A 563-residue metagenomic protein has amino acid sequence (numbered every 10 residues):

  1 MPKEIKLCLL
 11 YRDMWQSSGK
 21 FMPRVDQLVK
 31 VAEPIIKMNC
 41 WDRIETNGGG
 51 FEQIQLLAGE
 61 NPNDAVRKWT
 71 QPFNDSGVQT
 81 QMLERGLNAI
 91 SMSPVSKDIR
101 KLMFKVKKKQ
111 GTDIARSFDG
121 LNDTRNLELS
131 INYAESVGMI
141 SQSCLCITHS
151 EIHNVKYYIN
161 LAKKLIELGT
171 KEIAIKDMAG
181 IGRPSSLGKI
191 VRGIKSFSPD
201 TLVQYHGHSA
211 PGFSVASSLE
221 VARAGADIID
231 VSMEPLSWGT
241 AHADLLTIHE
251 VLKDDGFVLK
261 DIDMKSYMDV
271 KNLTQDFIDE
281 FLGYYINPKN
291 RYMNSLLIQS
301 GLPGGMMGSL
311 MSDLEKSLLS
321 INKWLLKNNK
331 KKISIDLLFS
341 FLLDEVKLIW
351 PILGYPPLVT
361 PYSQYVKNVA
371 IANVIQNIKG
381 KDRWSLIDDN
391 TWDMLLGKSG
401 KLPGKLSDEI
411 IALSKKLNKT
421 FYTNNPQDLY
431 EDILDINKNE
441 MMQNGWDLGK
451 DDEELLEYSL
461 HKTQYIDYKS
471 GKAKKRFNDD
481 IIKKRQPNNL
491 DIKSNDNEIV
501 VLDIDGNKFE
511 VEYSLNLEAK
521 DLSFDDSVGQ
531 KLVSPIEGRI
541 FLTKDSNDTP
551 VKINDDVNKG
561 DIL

Functional and structural regions predicted by a protein language model:
I5-D13, G19, D42-T46, V78-R85 (+5 more regions): Hydrophobic faces of well-ordered beta-strands that scaffold small-molecule active sites in alpha/beta enzyme cores
R12-W15, I36-I54, K289-L297, G301-D525: Terminal or standalone catalytic/regulatory effector modules within metabolic enzymes and repeat proteins
E33, D42-R43, N47-K163, G180-P184: Active-site beta->alpha loop and helix N-cap motifs at the rims of alpha/beta catalytic domains
V66-N74, E128-G138, G188-P199, H249 (+3 more regions): Surface-exposed amphipathic alpha-helices with a cationic face
S117, D177, A224-A243: Glycine-rich phosphate-binding active-site loops on the catalytic face of alpha/beta enzymes
H153-L165, P211-D227: Catalytic cores of alpha/beta
S237-I262, D269: C-terminal helical cap(s) of enzyme catalytic domains, especially alpha/beta-barrels
E518-D548, D556, I562: Short beta-strand-turn/beta-hairpin segments enriched in glycine/proline and small hydrophobics that form edge-strand
